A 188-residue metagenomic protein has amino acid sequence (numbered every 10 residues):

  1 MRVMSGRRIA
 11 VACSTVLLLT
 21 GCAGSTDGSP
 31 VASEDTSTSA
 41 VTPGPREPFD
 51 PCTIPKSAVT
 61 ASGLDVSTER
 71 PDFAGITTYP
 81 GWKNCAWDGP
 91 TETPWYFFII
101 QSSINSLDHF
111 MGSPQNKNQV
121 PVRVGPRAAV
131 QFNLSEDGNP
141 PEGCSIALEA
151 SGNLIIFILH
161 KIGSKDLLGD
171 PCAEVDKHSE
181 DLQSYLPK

Functional and structural regions predicted by a protein language model:
M1-G21: Sec-dependent bacterial lipoprotein signal peptides
R7-I9, G21-T38: Bacterial lipoprotein signal-peptidase II cleavage site
A23, P51-T53, N84-A86, G143-S145 (+1 more regions): Sequence contexts marking disulfide-bonded cysteines in secreted/extracellular proteins
S29-T93: Extracytoplasmic low-complexity, Pro/Thr/Ser/Ala/Gly-rich segments that lie immediately after a secretion/anchoring
A58-G63, E92-F98, G152-N153, S179-L182: Extracellular/mature segments of secreted proteins
D65-N133: Short, solvent-exposed recognition patches
N118-K188: A short, solvent-exposed beta-edge/loop patch
